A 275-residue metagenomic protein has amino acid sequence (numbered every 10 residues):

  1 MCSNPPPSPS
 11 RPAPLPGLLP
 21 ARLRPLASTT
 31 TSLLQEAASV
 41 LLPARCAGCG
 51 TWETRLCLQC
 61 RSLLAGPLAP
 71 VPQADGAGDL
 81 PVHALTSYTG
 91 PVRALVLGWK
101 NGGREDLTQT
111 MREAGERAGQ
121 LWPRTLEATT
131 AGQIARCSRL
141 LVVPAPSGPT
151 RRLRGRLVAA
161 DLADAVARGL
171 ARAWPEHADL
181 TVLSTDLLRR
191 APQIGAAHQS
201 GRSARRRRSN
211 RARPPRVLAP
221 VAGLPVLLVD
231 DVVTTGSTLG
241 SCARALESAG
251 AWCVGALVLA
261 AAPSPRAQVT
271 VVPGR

Functional and structural regions predicted by a protein language model:
M1-R275: Glycine-rich phosphate/pyrophosphate-handling loop used in enzymes and phosphotransfer proteins
